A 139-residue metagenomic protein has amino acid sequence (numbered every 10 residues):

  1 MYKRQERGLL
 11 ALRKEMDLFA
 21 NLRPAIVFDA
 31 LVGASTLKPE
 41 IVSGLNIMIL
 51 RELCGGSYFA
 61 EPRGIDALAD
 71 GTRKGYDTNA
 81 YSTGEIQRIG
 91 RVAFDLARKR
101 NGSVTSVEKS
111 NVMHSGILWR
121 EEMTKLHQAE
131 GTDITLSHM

Functional and structural regions predicted by a protein language model:
M1-Y2, V107: Hydrophobic aliphatic residue packing
K3-Y76: N-terminal glycine-rich phosphate/adenylate-binding segment common to multiple enzyme folds
A69-M139: Glycine-rich phosphate/diphosphate-binding loop of Rossmann-like nucleotide-binding domains
